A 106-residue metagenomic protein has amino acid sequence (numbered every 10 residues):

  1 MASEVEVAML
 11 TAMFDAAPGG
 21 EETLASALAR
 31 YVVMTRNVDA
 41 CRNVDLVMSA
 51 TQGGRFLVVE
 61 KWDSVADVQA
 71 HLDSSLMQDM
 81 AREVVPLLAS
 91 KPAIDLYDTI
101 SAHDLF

Functional and structural regions predicted by a protein language model:
M1-A8, L46-Q52, M80-F106: Glycine-rich beta-strand-turn "strand-cap" elements at beta-sheet edges
E6-A8, T23, D39-C41: Short, flexible segments with low predicted structural confidence
A8-D15, D45-L72: Short, well-ordered beta-strand segments in beta-rich or mixed alpha/beta enzyme and ligand-binding folds
D15-A25: Short, surface-exposed ligand-recognition loops at beta-strand->loop->(often short) alpha-helix junctions that present
G20, G54, L76: Short phosphate-engaging motifs
G20-E22, A66, A102: Residue-level signal for secondary-structure boundary sites
R30-R42, K61-I94: An amphipathic, aromatic/His-enriched active-site/gating alpha helix that lines ligand/cofactor pockets
